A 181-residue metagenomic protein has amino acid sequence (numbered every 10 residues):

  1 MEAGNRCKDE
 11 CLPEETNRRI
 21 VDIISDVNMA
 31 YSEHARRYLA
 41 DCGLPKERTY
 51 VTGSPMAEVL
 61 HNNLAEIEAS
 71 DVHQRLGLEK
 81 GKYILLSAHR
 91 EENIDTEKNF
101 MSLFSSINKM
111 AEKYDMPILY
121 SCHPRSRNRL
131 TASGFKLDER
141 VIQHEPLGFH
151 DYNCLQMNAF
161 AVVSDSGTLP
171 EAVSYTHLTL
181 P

Functional and structural regions predicted by a protein language model:
M1-A3: Active-site proximal beta-strand in glycosyltransferases
C7-D26, Q156: A conserved, positively charged/aromatic
V21-N99: A nucleotide-sugar donor-handling region in carbohydrate enzymes
I67-N158: Donor-nucleotide binding loops and adjacent catalytic segments primarily of GT-B fold Leloir glycosyltransferases
L103, T168-L169: Conserved sugar-transfer catalytic core signal across GT-A, GT-B, and GT-C glycosyltransferases
N153, P170-Y175: Short alpha-helical segment that forms part of, or immediately flanks, the ligand-binding pocket in carbohydrate-active
T176-P181: Conserved small/polar residues in nucleotide/adenosyl-binding loops
